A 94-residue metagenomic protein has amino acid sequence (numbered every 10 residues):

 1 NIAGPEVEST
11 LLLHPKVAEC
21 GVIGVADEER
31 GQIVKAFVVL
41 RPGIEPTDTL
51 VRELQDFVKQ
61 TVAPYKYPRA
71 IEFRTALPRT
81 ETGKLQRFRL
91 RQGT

Functional and structural regions predicted by a protein language model:
N1-Y65, A76, G83-L85, R89-Q92: AMP-binding/adenylate-forming catalytic core of the ANL superfamily
I71-R74: General small-molecule cofactor/ligand-binding pocket signal
